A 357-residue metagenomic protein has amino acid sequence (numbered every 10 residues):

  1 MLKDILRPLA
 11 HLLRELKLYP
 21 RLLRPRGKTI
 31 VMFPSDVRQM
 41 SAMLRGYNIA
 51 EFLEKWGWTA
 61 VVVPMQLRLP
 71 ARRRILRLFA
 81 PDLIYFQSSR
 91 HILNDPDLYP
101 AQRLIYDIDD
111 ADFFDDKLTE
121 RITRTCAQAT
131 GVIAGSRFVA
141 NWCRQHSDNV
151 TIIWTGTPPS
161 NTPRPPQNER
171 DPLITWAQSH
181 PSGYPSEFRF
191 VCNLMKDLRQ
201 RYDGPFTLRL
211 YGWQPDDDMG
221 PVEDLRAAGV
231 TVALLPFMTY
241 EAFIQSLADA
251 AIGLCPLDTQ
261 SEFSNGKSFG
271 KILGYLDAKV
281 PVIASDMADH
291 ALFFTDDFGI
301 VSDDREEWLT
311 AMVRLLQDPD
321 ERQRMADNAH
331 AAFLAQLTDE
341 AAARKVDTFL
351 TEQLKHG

Functional and structural regions predicted by a protein language model:
M1-Q87: N-terminal pre-catalytic "stem/leader" segment of glycosyltransferase-like enzymes
R38-F52, P159-S160, E169-S246: Conserved catalytic-core segment of nucleotide-activated headgroup transferases in glycan assembly
A42, Q87-S88, A134-S136, T155-G156 (+1 more regions): Replace "coordinates the UDP/GDP/TDP-sugar" with "coordinates nucleotide-activated sugar donors
V61-T130, A134-W142: Extended catalytic core of nucleotide-activated donor transferases of GT-like folds
Q128-P163: Donor nucleotide-sugar binding/catalytic pocket of nucleotide-sugar-dependent glycosyltransferases
S160, D320-T351: A charged, aromatic-enriched C-terminal amphipathic alpha-helix characteristic of glycosyltransferases across folds
G183-S186, E241, Q245-S246, G253-D277 (+1 more regions): Nucleotide-sugar-dependent
D296-E306, R314-D320: Conserved acidic donor-binding segment of nucleotide-sugar-dependent glycosyltransferases
